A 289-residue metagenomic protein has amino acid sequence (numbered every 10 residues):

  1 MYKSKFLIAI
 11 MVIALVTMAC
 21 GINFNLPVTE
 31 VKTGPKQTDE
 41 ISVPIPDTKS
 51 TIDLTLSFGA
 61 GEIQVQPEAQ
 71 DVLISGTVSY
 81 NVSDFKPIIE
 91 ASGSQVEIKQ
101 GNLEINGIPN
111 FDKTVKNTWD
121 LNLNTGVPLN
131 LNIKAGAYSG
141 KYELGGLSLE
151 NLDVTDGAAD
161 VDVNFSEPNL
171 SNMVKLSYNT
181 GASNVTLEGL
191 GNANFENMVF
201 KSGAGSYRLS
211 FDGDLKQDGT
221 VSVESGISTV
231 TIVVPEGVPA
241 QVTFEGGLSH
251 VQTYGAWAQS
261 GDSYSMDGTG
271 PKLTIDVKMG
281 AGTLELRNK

Functional and structural regions predicted by a protein language model:
M1-F6: Positively charged n-region of N-terminal signal peptides that target proteins for export
V16-A19: C-terminal motif of bacterial Sec signal peptides marking the signal peptidase cleavage site
G21-N23: Bacterial signal peptide processing site
L26-K99, T114-K134, S139-T155, D162-P168 (+3 more regions): Short linear S-[DN]-x-LW-Φ motif typified by the pepsin-like aspartic protease active-site region
D39-I45, G76-Y80, D84, Q95-D112 (+1 more regions): Short, surface-exposed interaction patches in beta-rich subdomains that mediate adhesion/assembly near membranes
D156-A158, T180: Periodic small-residue-enriched repeat registers in elongated scaffold domains
